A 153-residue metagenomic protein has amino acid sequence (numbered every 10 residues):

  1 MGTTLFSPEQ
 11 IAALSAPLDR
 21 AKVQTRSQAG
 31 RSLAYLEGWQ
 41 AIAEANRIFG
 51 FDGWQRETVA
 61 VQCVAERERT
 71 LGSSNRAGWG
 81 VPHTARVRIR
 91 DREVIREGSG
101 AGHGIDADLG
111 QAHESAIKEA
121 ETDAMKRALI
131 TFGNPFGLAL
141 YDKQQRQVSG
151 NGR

Functional and structural regions predicted by a protein language model:
M1-I42: N-terminal, Lys/Arg- and Ser/Thr-rich interaction peptides
T4-E9, L36, A41-G152: Positively charged, aromatic-enriched nucleic acid-contacting surfaces
